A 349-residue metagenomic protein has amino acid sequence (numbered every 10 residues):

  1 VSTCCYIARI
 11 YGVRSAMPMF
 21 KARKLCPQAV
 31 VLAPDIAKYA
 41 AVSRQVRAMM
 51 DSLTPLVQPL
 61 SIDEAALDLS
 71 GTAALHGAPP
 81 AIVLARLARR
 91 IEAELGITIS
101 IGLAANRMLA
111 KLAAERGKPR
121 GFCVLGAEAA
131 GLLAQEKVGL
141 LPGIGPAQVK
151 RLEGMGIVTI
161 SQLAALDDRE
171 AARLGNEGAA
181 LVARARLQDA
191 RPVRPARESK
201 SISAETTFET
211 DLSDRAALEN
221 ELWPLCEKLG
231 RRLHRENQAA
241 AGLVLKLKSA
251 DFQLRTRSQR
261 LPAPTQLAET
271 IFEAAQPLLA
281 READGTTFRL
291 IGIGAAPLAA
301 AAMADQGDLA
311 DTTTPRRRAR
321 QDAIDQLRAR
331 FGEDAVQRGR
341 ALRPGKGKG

Functional and structural regions predicted by a protein language model:
V1-A183, Q188-V193, R231, T314-G349: Gly/Gly-Pro- and Ser/Thr-rich, intrinsically disordered tail segments characteristic of DNA damage-repair and tolerance
Y11, Y39, D211-L218, P264 (+2 more regions): Generic alpha-helical structural element
L32, D68, V182, S203 (+5 more regions): Residues in well-ordered beta-strands of folded domains
A65-G71, F252, T256-Q259, A300 (+1 more regions): Short, hydrophobic beta-strand segments
L103-M108, R184-R186, A239-A250, F288-A299 (+1 more regions): A glycine-rich phosphate-binding loop feature that marks nucleotide/adenosyl-phosphate handling sites
L140, Q148-F288: DNA-contacting surface of Y-family translesion DNA polymerases
A263-G349: Acidic, metal-coordinating catalytic segment for phosphate/diphosphate chemistry, firing primarily on the Nudix
